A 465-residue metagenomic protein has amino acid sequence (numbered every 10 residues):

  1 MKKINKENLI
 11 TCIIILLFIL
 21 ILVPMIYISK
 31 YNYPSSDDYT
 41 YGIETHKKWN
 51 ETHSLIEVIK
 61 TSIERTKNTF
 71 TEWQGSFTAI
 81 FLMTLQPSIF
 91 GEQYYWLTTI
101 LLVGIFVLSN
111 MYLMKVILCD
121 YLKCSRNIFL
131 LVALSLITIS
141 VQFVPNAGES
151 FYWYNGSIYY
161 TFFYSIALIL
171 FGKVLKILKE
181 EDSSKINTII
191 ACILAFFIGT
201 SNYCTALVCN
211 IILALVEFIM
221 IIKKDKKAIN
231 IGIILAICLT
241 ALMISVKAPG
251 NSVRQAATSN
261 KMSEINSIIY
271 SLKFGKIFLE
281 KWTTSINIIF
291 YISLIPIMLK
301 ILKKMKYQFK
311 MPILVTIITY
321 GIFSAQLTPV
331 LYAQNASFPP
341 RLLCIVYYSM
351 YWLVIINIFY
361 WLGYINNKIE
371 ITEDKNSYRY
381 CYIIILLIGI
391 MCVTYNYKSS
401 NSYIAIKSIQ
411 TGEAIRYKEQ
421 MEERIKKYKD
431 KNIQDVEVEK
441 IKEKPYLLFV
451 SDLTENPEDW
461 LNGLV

Functional and structural regions predicted by a protein language model:
K2-W73, P87-L130, K227, I369-V465: Intrinsically disordered, polar/acidic, low-complexity terminal segments
N8-T11, K123-A133, S183-T188, K227-I234 (+1 more regions): Membrane-interfacial loop-to-transmembrane alpha-helix junctions, especially the N-terminal start
I10-P24, L131-T138, I190-I193, I233-T240: Alpha-helical transmembrane segments
I19, F106-I117, I166-L178, I211-F218 (+2 more regions): Transmembrane alpha-helical segments
I28-F90, Y94-W96, Y154, G199-L342: Transmembrane catalytic cores of multi-pass membrane glycosyltransferases and polysaccharide-assembly enzymes
D37, R126-L175, N202, S324-F359: Membrane-interface micro-motifs in multi-pass membrane enzymes
F77-T78, L97-S109, S157-L170, N210-I211 (+2 more regions): Membrane-embedded alpha-helical segments of multi-pass membrane proteins, especially the transmembrane helices
K176-F197, G232: Short hydrophobic alpha-helices at membrane interfaces in multi-pass membrane enzymes
